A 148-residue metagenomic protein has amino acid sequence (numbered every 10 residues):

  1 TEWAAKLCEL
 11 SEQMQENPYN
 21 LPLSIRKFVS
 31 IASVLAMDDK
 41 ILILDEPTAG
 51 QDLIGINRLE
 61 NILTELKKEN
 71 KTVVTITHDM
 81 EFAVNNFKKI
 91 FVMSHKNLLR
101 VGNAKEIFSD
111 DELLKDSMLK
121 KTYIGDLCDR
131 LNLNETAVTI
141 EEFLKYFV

Functional and structural regions predicted by a protein language model:
T1-Q13: Conserved ABC ATPase "signature" region
N17-L21: Conserved ABC ATPase signature
L42-D45: Catalytic Walker B motif of ABC-type/P-loop ATPase nucleotide-binding domains
T77-H78: H-loop/switch region of ABC-family ATPase nucleotide-binding domains
A83-N85: A short, surface-exposed alpha-helical micro-motif characterized by mixed small hydrophobic and charged/polar residues
F91, H95-R100, K105-E106: Conserved switch/coupling elements of ABC/ABC-like ATPase nucleotide-binding domains
L113-V148: ABC ATPase nucleotide-binding domains
